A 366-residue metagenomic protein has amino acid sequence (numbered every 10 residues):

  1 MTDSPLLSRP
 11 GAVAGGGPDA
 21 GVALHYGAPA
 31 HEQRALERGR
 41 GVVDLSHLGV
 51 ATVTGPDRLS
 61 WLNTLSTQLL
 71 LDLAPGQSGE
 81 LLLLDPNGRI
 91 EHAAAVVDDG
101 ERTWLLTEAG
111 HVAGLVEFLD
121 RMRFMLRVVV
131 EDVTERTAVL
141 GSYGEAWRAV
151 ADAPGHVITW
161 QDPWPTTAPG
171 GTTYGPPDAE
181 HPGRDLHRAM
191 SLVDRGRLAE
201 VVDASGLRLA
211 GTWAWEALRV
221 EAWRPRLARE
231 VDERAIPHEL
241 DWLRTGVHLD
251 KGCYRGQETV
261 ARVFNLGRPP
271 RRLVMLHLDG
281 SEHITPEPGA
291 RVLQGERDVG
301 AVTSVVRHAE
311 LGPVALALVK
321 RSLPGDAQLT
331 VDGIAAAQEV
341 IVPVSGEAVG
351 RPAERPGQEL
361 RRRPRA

Functional and structural regions predicted by a protein language model:
M1-E80, L84, G88-E91, A366: Acidic, proline/glycine-enriched N-terminal capping motif
G41, V50, H92-P225: Acidic, low-complexity central loop/insert segments
G41-T64, E131-A149, R268-D279: Short glycine-/aliphatic-rich beta-strand segments at the starts of folded cytosolic domains
G55, L105, S142-G144, G256 (+2 more regions): Residue-level signal for inorganic ion chemistry
P75-Q77, G155-T172, A199, W223-A228 (+4 more regions): Glycine-centered loop/turn motifs
A138-H156, A222-I236, E347-A366: Short, low-order "capping/linker" segments at domain edges
M190-H277: Anionic-ligand-binding alpha/beta catalytic cores of soluble enzymes and soluble regulatory domains that recognize
A235, L243-V247, Q257, A261-A366: Glycine-rich, small/acidic residue-mixed loop/short-helix segments
